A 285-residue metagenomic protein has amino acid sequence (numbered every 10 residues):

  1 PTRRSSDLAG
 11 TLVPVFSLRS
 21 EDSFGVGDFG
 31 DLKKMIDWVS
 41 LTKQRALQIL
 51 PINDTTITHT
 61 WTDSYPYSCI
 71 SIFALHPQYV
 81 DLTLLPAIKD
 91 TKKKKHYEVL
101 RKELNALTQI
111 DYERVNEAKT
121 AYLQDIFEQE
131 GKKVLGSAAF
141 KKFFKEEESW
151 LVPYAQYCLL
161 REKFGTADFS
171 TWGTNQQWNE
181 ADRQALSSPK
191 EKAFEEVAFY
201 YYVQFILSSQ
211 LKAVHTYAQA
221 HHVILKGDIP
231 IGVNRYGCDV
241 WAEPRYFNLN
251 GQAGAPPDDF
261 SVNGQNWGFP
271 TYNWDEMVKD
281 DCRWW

Functional and structural regions predicted by a protein language model:
P1-S5: Short, small-residue-biased leader/transition segments that mark boundaries at the very start of proteins
D7, L12, E21, H59-S208 (+1 more regions): Alpha-amylase-like alpha-glycosidases and glucanotransferases acting on alpha-linked glucans and related
A9-V13, R45-Q48, L225-G227: Hydrophobic faces of well-ordered beta-strands that scaffold small-molecule active sites in alpha/beta enzyme cores
V26-W38, D281-W285: Short, acidic/polar
D31-T55: Catalytic domains of carbohydrate-active enzymes, especially glycoside hydrolases
V39, I49, Y157, A218 (+1 more regions): Conserved, mostly hydrophobic/aromatic
Q48-T58, I229-R235: Short, solvent-exposed turn/loop segments enriched in Gly/Ser/Thr/Pro and often Arg
L207-A220, I224: Active-site pocket-lining segments that scaffold enzyme catalytic pockets across diverse folds
